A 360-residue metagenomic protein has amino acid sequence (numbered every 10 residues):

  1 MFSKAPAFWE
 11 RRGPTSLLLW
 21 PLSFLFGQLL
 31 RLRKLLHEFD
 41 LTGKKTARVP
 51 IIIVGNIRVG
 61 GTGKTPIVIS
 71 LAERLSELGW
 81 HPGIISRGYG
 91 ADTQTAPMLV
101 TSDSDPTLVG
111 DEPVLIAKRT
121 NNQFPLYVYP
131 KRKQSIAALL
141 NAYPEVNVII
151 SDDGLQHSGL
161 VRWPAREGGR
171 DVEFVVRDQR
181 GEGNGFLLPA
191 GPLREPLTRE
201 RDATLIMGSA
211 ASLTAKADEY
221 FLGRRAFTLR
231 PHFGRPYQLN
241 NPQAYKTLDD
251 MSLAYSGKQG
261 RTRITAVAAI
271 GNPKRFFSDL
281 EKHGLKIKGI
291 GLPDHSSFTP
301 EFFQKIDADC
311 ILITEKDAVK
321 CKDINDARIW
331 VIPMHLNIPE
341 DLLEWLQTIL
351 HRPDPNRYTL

Functional and structural regions predicted by a protein language model:
M1-P50, H232: A transmembrane-helix-recognition feature enriched in membrane-embedded lipid enzymes and envelope glyco-/phospholipid
F2-F8, R12, E182-C310, Y358-L360: C-terminal accessory "lid"/substrate-recognition subdomains
L25, T65, I116, D152 (+3 more regions): Residue-level signal for inorganic ion chemistry
K34-S102: Walker A (P-loop) phosphate-binding motif
V54, V176-R177, L229, I290 (+1 more regions): Hydrophobic residues at beta-strand termini and immediately following loops that shape nucleotide-binding pockets
G88-F221: Phosphate/Mg2+-binding loops and adjacent switch elements in nucleotide/diphosphate-handling enzyme cores
G181-E182, P293-S297, R328-D354: Short, flexible loop segments at boundaries between secondary-structure elements
C310-K316: Acidic beta-strand-to-loop metal/phosphate-binding motif
